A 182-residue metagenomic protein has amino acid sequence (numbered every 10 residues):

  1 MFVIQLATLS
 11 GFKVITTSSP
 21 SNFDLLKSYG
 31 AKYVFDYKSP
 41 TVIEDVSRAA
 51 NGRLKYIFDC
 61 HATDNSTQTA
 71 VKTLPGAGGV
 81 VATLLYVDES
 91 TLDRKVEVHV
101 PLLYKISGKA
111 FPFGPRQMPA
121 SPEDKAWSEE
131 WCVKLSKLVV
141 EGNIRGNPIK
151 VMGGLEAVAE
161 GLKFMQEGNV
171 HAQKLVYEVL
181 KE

Functional and structural regions predicted by a protein language model:
M1-E182: Terminal helix/beta-alpha structural elements that buttress the NAD(P)+-binding lobe
